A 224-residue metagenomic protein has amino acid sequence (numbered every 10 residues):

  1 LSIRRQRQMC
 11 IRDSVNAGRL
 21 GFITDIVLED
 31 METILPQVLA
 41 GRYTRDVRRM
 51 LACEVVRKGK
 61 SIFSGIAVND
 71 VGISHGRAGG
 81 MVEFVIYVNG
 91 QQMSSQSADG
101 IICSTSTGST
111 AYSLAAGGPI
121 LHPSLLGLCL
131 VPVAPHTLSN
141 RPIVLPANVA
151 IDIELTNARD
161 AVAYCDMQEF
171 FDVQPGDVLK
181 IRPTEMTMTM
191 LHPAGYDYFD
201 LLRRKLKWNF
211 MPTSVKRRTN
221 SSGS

Functional and structural regions predicted by a protein language model:
L1-I11: Single conserved hydrophobic/aromatic residue that forms the stacking wall/gate of nucleotide- or nucleobase-binding
M9-R12, C53, I86, L130 (+3 more regions): Generic preference for hydrophobic
L20-D99: Catalytic core of DAGKc-family lipid kinases
V47-L51, A67-N69, G80-F84, D99-I101 (+5 more regions): A generic structural signal for short beta-strands and their flanking turns/coil linkers
V55-R57, H75-R77, T105-S109, A134-P135 (+2 more regions): Glycine-rich beta-alpha junction loops
I73, N89-Q92, N140-S224: ATP/nucleoside-binding phosphotransfer catalytic cores, i.e., glycine-rich phosphate-binding loops
S95-S139: Gly/Ser/Thr-rich active-site loops/lids in small-molecule metabolic enzymes that frequently grip phosphoryl groups
